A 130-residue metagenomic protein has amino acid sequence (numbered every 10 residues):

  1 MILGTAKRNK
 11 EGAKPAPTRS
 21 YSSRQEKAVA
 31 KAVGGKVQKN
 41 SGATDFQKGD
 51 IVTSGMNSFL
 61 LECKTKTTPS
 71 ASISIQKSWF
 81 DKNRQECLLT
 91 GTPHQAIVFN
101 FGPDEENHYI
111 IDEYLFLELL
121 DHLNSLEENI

Functional and structural regions predicted by a protein language model:
M1-I130: Catalytic phosphate/metal-binding cores of nucleic-acid and nucleotide-processing enzymes, i.e., regions that mediate
